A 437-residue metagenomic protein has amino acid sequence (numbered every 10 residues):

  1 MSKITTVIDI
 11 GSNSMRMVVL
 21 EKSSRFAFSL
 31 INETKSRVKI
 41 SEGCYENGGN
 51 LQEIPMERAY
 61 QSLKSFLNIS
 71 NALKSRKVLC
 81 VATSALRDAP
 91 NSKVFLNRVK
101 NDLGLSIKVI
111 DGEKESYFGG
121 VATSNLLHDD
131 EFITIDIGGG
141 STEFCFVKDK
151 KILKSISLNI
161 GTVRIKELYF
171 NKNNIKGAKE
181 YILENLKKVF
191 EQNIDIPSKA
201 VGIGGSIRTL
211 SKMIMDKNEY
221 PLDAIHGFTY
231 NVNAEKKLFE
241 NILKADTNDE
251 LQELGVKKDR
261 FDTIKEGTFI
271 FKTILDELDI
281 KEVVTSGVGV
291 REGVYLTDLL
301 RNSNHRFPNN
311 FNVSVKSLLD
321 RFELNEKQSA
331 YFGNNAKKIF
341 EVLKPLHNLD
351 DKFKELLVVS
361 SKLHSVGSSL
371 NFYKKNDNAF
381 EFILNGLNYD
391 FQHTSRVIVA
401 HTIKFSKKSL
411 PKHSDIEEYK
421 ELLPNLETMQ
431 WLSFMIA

Functional and structural regions predicted by a protein language model:
K3-S29: N-terminal basic/disordered segments at the start of proteins
T5, V19, G43-N68, T83-P90 (+4 more regions): Helical "lid/coupling" subdomains associated with nucleotide-phosphate turnover
D9-S14, I135-S141, I203-S206, G287-G289: A short acidic Gly-Thr/Ser loop motif
N13, R76, K281: Short acidic/polar active-site loop segments enriched in Thr and Asp
F28-K39: N-terminal glycine-rich anion-binding loops that anchor highly charged ligand groups
L30, I152-K154: Residue-level detector of beta-propeller blades
C80: Dinucleotide-binding Rossmann-like beta1-alpha1 core, especially the glycine-rich loop that anchors the ADP
S92-D102: Short, electropositive alpha-helical surface patch
